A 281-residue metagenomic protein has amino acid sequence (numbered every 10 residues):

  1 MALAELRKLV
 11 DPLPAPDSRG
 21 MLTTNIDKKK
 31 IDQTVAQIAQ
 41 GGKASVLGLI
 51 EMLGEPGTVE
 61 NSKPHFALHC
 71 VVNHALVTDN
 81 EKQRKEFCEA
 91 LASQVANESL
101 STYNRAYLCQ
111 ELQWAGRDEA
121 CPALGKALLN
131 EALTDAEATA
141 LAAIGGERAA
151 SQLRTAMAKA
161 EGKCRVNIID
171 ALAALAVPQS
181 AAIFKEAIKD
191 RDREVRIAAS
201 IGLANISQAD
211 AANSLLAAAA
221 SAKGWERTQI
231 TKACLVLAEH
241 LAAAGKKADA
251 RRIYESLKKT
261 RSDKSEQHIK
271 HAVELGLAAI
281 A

Functional and structural regions predicted by a protein language model:
M1-Q33: N-terminal "cap/leader" segments of large eukaryotic alpha-helical scaffolds
E5-L9, G48-L53, A90-V95, A123-G125 (+4 more regions): Buried hydrophobic core positions in alpha-solenoid tandem helical repeats
R19-G20, E55-V59, Q94-E98: Helix-loop junctions that connect tandem helical modules in alpha-solenoid scaffolds
T24-G41, N61-K82, T102-R117, A123-K126 (+9 more regions): Structural detector for internal amphipathic alpha-helices that build alpha-solenoid repeat scaffolds
A44-N61: Short, charge-rich amphipathic alpha-helical segments embedded in non-transmembrane helical bundles/solenoids
